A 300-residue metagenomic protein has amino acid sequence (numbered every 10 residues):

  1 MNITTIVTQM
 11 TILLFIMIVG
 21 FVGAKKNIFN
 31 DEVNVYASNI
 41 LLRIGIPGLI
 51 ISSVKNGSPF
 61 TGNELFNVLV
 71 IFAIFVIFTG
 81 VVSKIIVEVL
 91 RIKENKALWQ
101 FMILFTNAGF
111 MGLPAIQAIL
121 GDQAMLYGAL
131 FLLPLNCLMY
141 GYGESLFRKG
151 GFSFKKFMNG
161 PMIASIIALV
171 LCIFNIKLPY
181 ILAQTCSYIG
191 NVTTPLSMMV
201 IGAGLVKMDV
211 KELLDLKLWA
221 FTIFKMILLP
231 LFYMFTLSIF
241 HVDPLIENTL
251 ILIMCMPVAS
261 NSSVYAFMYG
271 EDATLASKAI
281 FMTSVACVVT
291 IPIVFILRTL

Functional and structural regions predicted by a protein language model:
M1-L300: Alpha-helical transmembrane segments of multi-pass small-molecule/ion transporters
